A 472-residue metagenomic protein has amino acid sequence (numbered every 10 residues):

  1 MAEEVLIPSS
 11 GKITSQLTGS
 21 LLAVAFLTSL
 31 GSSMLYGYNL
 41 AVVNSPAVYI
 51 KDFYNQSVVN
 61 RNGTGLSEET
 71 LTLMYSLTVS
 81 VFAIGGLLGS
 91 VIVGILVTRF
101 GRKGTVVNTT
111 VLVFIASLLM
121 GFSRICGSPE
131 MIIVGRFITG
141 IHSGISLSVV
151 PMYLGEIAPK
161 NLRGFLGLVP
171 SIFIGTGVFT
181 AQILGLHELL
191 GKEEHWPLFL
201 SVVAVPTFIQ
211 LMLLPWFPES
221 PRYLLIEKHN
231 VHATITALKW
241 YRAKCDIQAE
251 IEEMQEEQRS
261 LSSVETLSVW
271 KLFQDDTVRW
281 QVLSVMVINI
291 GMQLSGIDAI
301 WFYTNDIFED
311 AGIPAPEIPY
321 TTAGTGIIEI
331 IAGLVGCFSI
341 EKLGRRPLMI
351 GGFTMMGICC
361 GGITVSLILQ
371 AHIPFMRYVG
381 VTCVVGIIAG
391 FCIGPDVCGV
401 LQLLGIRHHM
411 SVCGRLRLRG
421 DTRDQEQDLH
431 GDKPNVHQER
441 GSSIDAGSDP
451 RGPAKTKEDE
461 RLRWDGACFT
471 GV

Functional and structural regions predicted by a protein language model:
M1-R242, D246, E252, E256-V472: Alpha-helical transmembrane bundle of multi-pass membrane proteins
